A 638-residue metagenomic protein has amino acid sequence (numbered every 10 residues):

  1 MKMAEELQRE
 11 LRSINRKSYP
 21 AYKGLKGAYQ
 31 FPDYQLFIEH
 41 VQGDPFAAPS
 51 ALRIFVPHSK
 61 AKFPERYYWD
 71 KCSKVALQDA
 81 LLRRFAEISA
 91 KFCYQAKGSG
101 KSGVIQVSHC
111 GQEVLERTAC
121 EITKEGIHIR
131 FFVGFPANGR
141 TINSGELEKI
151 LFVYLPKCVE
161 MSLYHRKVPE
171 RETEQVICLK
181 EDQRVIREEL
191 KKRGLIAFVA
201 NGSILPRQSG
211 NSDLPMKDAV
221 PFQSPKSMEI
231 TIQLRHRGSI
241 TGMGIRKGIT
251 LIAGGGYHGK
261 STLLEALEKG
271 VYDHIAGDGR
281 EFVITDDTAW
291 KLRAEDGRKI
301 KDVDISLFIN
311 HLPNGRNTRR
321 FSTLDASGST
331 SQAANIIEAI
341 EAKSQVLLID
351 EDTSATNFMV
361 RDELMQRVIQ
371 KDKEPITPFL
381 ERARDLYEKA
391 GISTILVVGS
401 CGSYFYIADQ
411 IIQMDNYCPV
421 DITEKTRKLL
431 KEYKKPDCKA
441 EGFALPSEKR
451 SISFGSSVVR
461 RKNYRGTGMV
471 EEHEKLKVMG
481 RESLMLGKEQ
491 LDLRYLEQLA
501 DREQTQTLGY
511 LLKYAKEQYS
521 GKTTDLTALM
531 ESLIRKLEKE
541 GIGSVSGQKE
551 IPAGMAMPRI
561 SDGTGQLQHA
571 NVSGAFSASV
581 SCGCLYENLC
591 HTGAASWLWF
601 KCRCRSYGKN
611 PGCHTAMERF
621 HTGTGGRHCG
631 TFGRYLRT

Functional and structural regions predicted by a protein language model:
M1-G194, L205: N-terminal accessory targeting/assembly segments
P206-T241, A276, I284-A289, R293-I300 (+1 more regions): N-terminal pre-Walker A segment at the start of P-loop NTPase domains
I240-K269: Glycine-rich phosphate-binding P-loop
K269-R280: Post-Walker A helix-loop "phosphate-sensing" segment adjacent to the P-loop in P-loop NTPases
A339-A383, Y387-E388, S400-R427: Conserved P-loop NTPase nucleotide-binding/switch module
M414-Q504: Conserved P-loop NTPase
D492-C590: Terminal-proximal interaction/regulatory segments of ATP-powered molecular machines
E587-T638: N-terminal entry segment of metal-dependent catalytic domains or homologous docking segments
